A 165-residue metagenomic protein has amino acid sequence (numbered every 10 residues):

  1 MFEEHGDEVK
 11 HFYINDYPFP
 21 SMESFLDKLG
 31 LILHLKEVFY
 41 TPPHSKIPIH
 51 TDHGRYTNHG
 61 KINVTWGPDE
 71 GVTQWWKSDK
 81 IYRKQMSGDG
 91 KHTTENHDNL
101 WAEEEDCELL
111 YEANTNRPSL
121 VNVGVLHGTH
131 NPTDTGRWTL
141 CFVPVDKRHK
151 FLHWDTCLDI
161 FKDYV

Functional and structural regions predicted by a protein language model:
M1-T57: Signature of the catalytic double-stranded beta-helix
H5, Y13, F19-S21, P42 (+6 more regions): Serine/threonine-rich low-complexity intrinsically disordered regions
P18, H44, R55, E70 (+2 more regions): Residues that cap or initiate secondary-structure elements
D27-I32, W66-G71, H149: Secondary-structure boundary elements
I32-E37, N63-T65, Q74-W76, L120-N122 (+2 more regions): A structural signal for short, well-ordered beta-strand segments and their strand-loop junctions that often border
E37, T41-P118: Catalytic core of non-heme Fe(II) oxygenases with the double-stranded beta-helix
G90-V165: Catalytic core of Fe(II)/2-oxoglutarate
